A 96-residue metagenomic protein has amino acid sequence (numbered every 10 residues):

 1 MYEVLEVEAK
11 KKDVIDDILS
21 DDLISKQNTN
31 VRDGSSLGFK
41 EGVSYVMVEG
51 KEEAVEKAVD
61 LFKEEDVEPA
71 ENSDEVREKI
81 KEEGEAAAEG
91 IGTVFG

Functional and structural regions predicted by a protein language model:
M1, T29-E41: Short, flexible, solvent-exposed loop/turn segments with mixed acidic/basic and small polar residues
E3-A9: A short beta-strand micro-motif
A9-G34: Short amphipathic alpha-helix segments
A9-K12, E49-E56: Helix N-cap motif at beta-to-alpha junctions
K10, S25-Q27, Y45, A70-N72 (+1 more regions): Tubulin/FtsZ superfamily GTPase core signature
D16-L23, V55-V67: Short amphipathic alpha-helices in soluble, non-transmembrane regions that often serve as interface/regulatory elements
N28-R32, E64-E82: Conserved short beta-strand edge segments in small beta-sheet-based binding/regulatory domains
R77-F95: Short, low-order "capping/linker" segments at domain edges
